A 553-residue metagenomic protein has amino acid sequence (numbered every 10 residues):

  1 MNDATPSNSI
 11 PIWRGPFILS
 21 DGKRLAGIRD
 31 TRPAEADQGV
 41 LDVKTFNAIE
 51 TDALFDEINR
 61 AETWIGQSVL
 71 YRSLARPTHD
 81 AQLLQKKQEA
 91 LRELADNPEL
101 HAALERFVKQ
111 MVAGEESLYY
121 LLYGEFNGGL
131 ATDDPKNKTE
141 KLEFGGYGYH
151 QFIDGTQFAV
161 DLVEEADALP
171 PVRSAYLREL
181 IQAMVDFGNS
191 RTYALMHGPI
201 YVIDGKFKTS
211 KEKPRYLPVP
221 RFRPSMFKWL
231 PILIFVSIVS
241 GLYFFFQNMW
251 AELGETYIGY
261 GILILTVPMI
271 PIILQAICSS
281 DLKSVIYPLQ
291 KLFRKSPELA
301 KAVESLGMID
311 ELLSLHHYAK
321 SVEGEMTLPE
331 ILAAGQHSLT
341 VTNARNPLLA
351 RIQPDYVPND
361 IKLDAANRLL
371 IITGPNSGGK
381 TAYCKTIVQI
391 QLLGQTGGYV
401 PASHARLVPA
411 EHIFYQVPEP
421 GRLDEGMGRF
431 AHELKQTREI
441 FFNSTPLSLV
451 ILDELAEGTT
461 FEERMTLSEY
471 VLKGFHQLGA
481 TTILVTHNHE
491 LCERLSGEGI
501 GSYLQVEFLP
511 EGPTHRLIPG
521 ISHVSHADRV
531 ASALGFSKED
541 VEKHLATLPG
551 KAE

Functional and structural regions predicted by a protein language model:
M1-P11, I273-F293: Transmembrane-cytosolic junction motif
M1-P231, R294-A300, S305, T327-P329 (+1 more regions): Conserved amphipathic alpha-helical "coupling/scaffold" segments that transmit conformational changes between domains
R92, G307-D310, R438: Structural signal for well-ordered, non-membrane alpha-helices
D96, D161-E164, A168, I238-F245 (+3 more regions): Charged/polar positions within long, soluble alpha-helices
L217-Y287: Transmembrane alpha-helical hairpins and terminal membrane-anchor modules
I262-L274, L312-E553: ATPase nucleotide-binding head domains, primarily ABC-like/P-loop NTPase cores
Q275, L289, F293-S296, A300-V303 (+3 more regions): Short amphipathic alpha-helical segments with heptad-repeat character
K283-G324: Transmembrane helical bundles of ABC transporter permease domains
